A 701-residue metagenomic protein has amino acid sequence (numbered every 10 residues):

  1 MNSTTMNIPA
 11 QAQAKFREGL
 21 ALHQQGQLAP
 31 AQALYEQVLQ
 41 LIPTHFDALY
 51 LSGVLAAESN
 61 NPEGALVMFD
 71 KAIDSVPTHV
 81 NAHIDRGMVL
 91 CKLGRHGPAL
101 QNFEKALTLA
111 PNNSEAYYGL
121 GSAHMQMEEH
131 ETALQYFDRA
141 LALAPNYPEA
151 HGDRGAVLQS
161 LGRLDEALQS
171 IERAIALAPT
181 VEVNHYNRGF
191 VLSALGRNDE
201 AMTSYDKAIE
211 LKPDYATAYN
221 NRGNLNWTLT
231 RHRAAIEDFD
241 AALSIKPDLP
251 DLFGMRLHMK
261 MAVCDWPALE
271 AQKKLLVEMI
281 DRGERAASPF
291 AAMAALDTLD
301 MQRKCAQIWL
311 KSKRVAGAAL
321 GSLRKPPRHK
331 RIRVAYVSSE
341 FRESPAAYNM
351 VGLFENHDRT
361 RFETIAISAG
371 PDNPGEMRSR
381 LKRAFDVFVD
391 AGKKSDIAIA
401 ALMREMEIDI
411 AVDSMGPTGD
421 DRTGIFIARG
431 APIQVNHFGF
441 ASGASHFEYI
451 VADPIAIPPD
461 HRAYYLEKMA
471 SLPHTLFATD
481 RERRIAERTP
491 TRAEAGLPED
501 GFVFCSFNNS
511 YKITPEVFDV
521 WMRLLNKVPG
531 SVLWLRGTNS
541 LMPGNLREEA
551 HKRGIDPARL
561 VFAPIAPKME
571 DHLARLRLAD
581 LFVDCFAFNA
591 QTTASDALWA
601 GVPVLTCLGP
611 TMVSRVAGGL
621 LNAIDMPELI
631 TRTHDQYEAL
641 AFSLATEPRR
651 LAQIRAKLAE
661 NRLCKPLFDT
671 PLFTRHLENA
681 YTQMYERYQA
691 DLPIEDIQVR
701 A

Functional and structural regions predicted by a protein language model:
M1-L497, N509, D519, E548-I555 (+7 more regions): Alpha-helical solenoid repeat scaffolds of the TPR/TPR-like class and their adjacent stem/linker regions that mediate
Y117, R361-E363, M522-K552: A conserved nucleotide-sugar
R333-A335, C505, W534, L605: Short, well-ordered beta-strand segments
M415, D584-A590, L608: Short Ser/Thr-rich beta->loop micro-motif in glycosyltransferases that lines and helps position the nucleotide-sugar
C505-E516: Substrate-binding clefts and catalytic carboxylate motifs of secreted carbohydrate-active enzymes
V583, A597: Donor-sugar nucleotide-binding helix/loop cap in glycosyltransferases
C607-L608, M612-V616: Glycine-rich phosphate-binding loop and adjacent beta-alpha segment of Rossmann(oid) nucleotide-cofactor-binding
